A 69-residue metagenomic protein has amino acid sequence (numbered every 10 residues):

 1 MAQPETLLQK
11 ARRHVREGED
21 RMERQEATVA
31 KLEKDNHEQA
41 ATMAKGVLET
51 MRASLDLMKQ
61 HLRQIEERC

Functional and structural regions predicted by a protein language model:
M1-C69: Anionic, Ser/Thr-rich low-complexity intrinsically disordered regions
